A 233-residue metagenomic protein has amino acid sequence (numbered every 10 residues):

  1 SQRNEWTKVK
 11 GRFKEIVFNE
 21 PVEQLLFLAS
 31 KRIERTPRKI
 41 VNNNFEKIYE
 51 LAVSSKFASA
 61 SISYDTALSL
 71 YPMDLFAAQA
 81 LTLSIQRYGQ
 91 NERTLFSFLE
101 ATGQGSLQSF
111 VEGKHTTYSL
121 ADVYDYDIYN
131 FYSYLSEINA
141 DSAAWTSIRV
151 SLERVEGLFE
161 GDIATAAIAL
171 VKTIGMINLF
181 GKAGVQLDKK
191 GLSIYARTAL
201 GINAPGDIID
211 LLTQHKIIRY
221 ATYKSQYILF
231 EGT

Functional and structural regions predicted by a protein language model:
Q2-A101, G105-S106: Amphipathic alpha-helical segments of the small helical/lid subdomains adjacent to P-loop NTPase cores
P21, S119-D122, D188: Helix N-terminus capping/helix-initiation residues
N43, K47, L95, L99 (+3 more regions): Residue-level signal for alpha-helical context at structural boundaries
E46-L51, A121-V123, S142-A143, L158-A164 (+1 more regions): Short charge-dense sequence patches
A58-A143, A164-N178, H215: P-loop NTPase catalytic cores that bind/hydrolyze ATP
A140, A144-I148, L152: Amphipathic/coiled-coil alpha-helical interface segments used for membrane interaction or oligomeric assembly
E153-T233: Terminal-proximal interaction/regulatory segments of ATP-powered molecular machines
